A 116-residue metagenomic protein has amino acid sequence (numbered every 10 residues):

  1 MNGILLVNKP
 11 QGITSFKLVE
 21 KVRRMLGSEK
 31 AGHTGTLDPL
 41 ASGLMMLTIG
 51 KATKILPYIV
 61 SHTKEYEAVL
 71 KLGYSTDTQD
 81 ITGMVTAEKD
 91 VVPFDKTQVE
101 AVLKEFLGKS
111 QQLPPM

Functional and structural regions predicted by a protein language model:
M1-M116: Catalytic/RNA-binding core of pseudouridine synthases
